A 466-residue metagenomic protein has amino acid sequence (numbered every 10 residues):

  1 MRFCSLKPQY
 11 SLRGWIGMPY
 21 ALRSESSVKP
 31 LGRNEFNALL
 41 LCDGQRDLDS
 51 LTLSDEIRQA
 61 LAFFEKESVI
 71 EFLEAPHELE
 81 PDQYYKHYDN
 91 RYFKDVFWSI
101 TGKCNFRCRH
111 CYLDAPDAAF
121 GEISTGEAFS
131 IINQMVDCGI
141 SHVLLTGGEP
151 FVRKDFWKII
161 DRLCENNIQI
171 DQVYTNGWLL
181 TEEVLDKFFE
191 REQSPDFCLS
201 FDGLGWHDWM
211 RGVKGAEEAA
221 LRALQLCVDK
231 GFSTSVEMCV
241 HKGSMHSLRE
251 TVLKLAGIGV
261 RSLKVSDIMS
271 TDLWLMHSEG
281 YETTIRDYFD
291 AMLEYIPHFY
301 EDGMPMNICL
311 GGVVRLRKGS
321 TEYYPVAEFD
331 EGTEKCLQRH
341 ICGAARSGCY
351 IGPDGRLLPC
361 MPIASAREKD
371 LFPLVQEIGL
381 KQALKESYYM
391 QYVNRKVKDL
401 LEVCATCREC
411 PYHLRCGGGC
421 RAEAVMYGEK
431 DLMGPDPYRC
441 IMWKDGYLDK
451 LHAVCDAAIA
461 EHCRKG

Functional and structural regions predicted by a protein language model:
P8-P30, R58-F97: N-terminal [4Fe-4S]-dependent radical SAM core
M18-I57: Short amphipathic alpha-helical interface segments
D89-E127, C138: Canonical Radical SAM [4Fe-4S] cluster-binding loop centered on the CxxxCxxC motif and its immediate flanking residues
K103-L113, P359-P362, A405-E423: Local cysteine-cluster metal-coordination motifs and their immediate loop/turn environment, predominantly Fe-S cluster
L113, T125-T146, R153-T284: Radical SAM/AdoMet-radical enzyme domain recognition
I131-G148, G434-G466: Short Fe-S-cluster ligation motifs
R286-F329, R356-L357, M361-E409: C-terminal accessory region of radical SAM enzymes
I341-R346: Short, small/polar residue-rich loop motifs at catalytic or cofactor-binding pockets
